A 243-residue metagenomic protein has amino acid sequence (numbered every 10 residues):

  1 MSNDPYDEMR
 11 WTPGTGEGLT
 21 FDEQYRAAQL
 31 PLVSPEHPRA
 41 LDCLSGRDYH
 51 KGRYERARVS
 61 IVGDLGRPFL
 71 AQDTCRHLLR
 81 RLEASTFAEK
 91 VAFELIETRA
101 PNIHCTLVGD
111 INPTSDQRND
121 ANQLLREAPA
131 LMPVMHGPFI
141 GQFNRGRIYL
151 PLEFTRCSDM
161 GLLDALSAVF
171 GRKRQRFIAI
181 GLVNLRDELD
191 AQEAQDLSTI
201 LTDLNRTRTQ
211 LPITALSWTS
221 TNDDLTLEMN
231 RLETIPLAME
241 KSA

Functional and structural regions predicted by a protein language model:
M1-A243: Histidine-dependent nucleotide/RNA phosphoesterase domain, centered on the 2H-phosphoesterase fold with its duplicated
